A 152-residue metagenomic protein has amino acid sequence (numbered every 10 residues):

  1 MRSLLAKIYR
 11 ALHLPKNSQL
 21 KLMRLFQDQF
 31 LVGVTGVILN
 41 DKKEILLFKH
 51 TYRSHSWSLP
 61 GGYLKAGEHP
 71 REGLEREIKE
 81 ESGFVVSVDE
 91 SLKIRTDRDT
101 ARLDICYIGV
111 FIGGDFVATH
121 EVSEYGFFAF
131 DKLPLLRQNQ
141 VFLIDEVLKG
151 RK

Functional and structural regions predicted by a protein language model:
M1-T35: Acidic, metal-coordinating catalytic segment for phosphate/diphosphate chemistry, firing primarily on the Nudix
F30, H55, A101-L103: Residue-level preference for beta-strand/loop junctions
V32-V34, K43, L103-I105, S123: Change "...and in nucleic-acid phosphodiester-cleaving endonucleases..." to "...and in nucleic-acid processing enzymes
I38, C106-V110, G126-A129: Short, well-ordered beta-strand micro-motif
N40-E80: Conserved Nudix-box catalytic region and its N-terminal flanking loop in Nudix hydrolases and closely related
F84-K93: A short coil-to-beta-strand element that immediately follows conserved catalytic motifs
R95-F116, V147-L148: Active-site-adjacent beta-strand/loop module that shapes the phosphate/pyrophosphate-binding cleft
V117-K149: NUDIX/MutT-family hydrolases
